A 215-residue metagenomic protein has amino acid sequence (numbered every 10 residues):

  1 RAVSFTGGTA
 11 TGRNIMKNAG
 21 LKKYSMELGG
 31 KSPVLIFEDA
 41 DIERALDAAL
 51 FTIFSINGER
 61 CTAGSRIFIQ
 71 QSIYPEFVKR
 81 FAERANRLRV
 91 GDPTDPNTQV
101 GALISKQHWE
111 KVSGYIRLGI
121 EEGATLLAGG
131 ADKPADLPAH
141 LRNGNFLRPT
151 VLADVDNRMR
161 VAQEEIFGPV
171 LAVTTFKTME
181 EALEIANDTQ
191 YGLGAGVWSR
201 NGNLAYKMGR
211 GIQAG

Functional and structural regions predicted by a protein language model:
A2, G8-D156, I185-A186, I212-Q213: ALDH superfamily catalytic-core signature
G7-G8, G168: Conserved phosphate-binding and hydrolysis motifs of nucleotide-dependent enzymes
L35, R89, A139-G215: Conserved C-terminal structural/oligomerization subdomain of aldehyde/semialdehyde dehydrogenase
